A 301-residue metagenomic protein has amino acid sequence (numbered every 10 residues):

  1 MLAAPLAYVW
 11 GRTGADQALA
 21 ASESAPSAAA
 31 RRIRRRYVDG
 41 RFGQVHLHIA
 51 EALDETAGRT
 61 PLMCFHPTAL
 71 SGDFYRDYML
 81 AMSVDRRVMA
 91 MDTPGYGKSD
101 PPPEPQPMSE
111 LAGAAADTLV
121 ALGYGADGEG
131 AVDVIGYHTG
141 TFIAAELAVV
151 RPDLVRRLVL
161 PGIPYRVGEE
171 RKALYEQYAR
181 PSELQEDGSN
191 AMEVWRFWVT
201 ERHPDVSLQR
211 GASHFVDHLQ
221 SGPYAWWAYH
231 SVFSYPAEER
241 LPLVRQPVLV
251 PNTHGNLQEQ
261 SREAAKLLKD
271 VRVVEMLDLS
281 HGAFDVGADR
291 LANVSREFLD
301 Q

Functional and structural regions predicted by a protein language model:
M1-A15: N-terminal export signals
R41-D100: Conserved HGGG/HGGXW glycine-rich cap/lid loop of the alpha/beta-hydrolase fold
L80, M89-I135: Active-site loop/oxyanion-hole signature of alpha/beta-hydrolase fold enzymes
L80-A81, V248-G287: Conserved loop-alpha-helix segment in the C-terminal half of the alpha/beta-hydrolase fold that carries the catalytic
A126-E169: Conserved hydrolase catalytic core segment
P161-F215, S221-G222, W226-H230: Helix-rich cap/lid subdomain of alpha/beta-hydrolase
S221-K266: Conserved serine/cysteine hydrolase catalytic core
F284-F298: Post-His helix in hydrolase/transferase enzymes
